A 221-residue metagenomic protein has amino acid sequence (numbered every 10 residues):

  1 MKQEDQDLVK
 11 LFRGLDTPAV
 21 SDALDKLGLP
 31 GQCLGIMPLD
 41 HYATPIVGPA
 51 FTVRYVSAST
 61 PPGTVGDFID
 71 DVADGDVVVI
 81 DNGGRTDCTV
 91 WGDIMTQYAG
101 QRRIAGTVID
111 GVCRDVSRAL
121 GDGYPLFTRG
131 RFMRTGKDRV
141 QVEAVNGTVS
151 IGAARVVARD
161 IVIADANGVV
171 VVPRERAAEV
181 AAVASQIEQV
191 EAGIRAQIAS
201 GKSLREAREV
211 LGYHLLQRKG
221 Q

Functional and structural regions predicted by a protein language model:
M1-V56, V77, V190-L204, E209-G212: Intrinsically disordered, low-complexity regions enriched in acidic/Ser/Thr/Pro/Gln residues
Q32-G35, V79-D81, T89, T107-G111 (+2 more regions): General beta-strand structural signal in soluble alpha/beta enzymes
G35-D40, P61-D70: Short, charged beta->alpha transition segments
F68-D110: Extracellular/luminal Protease-associated
G83, G111-R114, R131-F132, N167 (+1 more regions): Short, ordered loop/turn segments at secondary-structure junctions
I109-D110, V116-R159, A164: A contiguous pocket-lining binding segment that forms or flanks enzyme active sites
I161-A199: A hydrophobic, small-residue-rich beta->alpha segment in the mid-to-C-terminal subdomain of diverse proteins
